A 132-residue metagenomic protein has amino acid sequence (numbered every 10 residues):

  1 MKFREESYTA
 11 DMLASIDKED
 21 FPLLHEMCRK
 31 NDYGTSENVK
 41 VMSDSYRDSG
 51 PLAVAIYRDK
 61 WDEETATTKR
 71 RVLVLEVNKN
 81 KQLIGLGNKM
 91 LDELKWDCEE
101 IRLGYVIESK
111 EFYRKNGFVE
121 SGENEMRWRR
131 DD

Functional and structural regions predicted by a protein language model:
M1-T35, S43-S45: Short amphipathic alpha-helix that is part of the acyltransferase structural core
Y33-V39, S49, A53-L75: A conserved beta-strand-loop-helix scaffold within acyl/acetyltransferase catalytic domains
S43-D48, R129-D131: Active-site beta-strand termini and strand-to-loop segments that position acidic
V77, Q82-W96: Conserved acetyl-CoA-binding loop-helix of GNAT-fold acetyltransferases
I84-N88, S109-F112, M126-R130: Short glycine/proline-centered loop/turn elements that form peptide/ligand docking sites
W96-E108: Conserved GNAT acetyl-CoA-binding A-motif
G104, V119-D132: Conserved catalytic-core motifs of GNAT/GCN5-like acyltransferases
Y113-R114, F118: Conserved active-site tyrosine of GNAT-family acetyltransferases
